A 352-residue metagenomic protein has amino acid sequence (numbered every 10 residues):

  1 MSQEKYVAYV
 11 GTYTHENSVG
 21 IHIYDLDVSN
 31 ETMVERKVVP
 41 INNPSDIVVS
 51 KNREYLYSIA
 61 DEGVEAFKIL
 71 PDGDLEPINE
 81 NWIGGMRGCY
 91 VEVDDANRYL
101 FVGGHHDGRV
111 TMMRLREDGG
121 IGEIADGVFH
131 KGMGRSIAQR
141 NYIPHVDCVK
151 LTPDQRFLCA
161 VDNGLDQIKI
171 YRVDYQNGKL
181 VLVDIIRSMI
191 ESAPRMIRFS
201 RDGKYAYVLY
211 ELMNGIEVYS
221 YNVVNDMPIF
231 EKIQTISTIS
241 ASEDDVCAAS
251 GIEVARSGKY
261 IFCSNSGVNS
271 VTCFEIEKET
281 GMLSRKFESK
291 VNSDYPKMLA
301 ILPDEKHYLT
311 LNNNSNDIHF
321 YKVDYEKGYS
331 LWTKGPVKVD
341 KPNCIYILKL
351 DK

Functional and structural regions predicted by a protein language model:
Q3-E4, V49-R53, V93-N97, P153-D154 (+4 more regions): Residue-level detector of Asp-centered blade-edge/turn motifs that repeat once per structural unit in beta-propeller
Y13, I59-D61, H105-H106, L115 (+7 more regions): Short loop/turn segments immediately following the C-termini of beta-strands
Y24-N30, F67-D74, M112-E123, Y171-K179 (+3 more regions): Short loop/turn segments immediately following beta-strands, especially the blade-tip and inter-blade linker loops
K37-N42, E80-G84, Q139-I143, I186-I190 (+4 more regions): Surface loop/turn motifs at the tips and blade-to-blade linkers of beta-strand repeat domains
L75-C148: Asp-box/WD-like beta-propeller blade repeats and closely related beta-sheet repeat scaffolds
A125-N141, I185, K232-D244, V337-D351: Surface-exposed loop and turn segments in beta-propeller and other repeat-based domains that flank or scaffold
